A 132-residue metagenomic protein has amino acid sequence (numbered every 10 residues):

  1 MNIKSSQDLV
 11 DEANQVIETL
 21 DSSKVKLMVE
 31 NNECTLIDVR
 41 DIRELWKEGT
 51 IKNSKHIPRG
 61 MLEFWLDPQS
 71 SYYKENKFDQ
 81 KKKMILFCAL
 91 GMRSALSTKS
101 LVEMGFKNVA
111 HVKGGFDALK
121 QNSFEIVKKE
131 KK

Functional and structural regions predicted by a protein language model:
M1-C34, I42-K83, M92-K132: Rhodanese-like catalytic fold shared by cysteine-dependent sulfurtransferases and DSP/PTP-type phosphatases
I37: Active-site flanking residues adjacent to catalytic metal/cofactor-binding acidic residues
F87: Short, surface-exposed ligand- or partner-binding patches at beta-edge/loop junctions that are enriched in aromatics
